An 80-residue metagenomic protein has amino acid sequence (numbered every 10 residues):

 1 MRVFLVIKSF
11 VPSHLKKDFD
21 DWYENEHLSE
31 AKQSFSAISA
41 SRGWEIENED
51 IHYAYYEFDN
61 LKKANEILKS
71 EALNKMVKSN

Functional and structural regions predicted by a protein language model:
M1-V3, F35, E49: Coil-to-beta-strand transition motifs
R2-S9, Y53-Y55: Active-site-flanking beta-strand signature of metal-NTP-handling nucleotidyl enzymes and homologous cyclase-like
L15, D50, K63: Short phosphate-engaging motifs
L15-S39: Short amphipathic alpha-helical segments
N25, E49-D50: Charge-rich, acidic-biased intrinsically disordered regions
Q33-S41, E57-N80: An amphipathic, aromatic/His-enriched active-site/gating alpha helix that lines ligand/cofactor pockets
G43-E49: A short beta-turn/loop motif at secondary-structure boundaries
